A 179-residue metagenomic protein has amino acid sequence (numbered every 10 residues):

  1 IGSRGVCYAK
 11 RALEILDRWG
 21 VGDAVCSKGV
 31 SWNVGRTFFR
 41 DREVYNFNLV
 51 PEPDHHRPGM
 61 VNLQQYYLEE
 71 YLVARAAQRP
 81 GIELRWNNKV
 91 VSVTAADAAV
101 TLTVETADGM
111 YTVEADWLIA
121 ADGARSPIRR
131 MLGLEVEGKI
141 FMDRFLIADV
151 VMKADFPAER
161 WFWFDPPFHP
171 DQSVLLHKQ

Functional and structural regions predicted by a protein language model:
G2-A77, N87, T94, F164 (+1 more regions): Active-site-adjacent segment of FAD-dependent monooxygenases/related oxidoreductases
C26, E83-R85, E137: General small-molecule cofactor/ligand-binding pocket signal
F38, T103-A107, V151: A generic structural motif
E43, A74, W117, A121-Q179: Conserved FAD-binding catalytic core of PHBH/FMO-like flavoproteins
N87-V91, T106-A107: Conserved SAM/SAH-binding loop
T94-T101: A short, glycine/Asx- and small/polar-enriched loop/turn that sits immediately N-terminal to a beta-strand
D108-W117: Core beta-strand elements of the Rossmann-like FAD/NAD(P) dinucleotide-binding domain in flavoenzyme oxidoreductases
